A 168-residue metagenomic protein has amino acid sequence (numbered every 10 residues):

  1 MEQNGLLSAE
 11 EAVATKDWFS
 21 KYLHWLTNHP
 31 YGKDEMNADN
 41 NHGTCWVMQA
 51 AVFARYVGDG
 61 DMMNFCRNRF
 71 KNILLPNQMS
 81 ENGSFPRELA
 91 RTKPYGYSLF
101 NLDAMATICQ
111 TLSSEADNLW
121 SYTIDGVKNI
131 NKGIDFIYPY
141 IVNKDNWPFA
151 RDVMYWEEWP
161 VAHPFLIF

Functional and structural regions predicted by a protein language model:
M1-A116: Aromatic-lined, polymer-binding surfaces characteristic of secreted/periplasmic polysaccharide-degrading enzymes
L119-F168: CBM-like carbohydrate-recognition segments
